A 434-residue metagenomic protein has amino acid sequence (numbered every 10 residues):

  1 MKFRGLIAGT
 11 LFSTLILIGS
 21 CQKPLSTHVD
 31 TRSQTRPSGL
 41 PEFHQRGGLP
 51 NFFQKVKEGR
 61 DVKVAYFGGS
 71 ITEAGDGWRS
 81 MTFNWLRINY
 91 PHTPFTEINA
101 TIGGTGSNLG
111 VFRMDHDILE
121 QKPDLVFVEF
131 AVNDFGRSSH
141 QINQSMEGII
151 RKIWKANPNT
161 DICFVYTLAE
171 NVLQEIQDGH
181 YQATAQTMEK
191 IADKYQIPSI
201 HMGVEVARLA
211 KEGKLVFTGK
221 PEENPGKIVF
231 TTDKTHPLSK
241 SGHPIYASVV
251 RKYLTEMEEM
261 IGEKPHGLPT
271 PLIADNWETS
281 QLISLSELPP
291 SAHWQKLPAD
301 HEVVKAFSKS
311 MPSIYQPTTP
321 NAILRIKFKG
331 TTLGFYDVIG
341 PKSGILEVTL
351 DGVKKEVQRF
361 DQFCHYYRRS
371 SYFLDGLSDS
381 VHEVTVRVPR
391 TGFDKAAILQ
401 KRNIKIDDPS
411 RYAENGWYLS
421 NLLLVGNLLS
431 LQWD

Functional and structural regions predicted by a protein language model:
M1-F67, T72, G77, R87-T93 (+3 more regions): N-terminal secretory targeting modules
H44-F53, F83, S107-E120, N143-K152 (+1 more regions): Alpha-helical scaffolding within the catalytic cores of extracellular/periplasmic polymer-degrading hydrolases
K63-F67, T96-T101, L125-F130, D161-Y166 (+1 more regions): Structural recognition of the beta-strand scaffold that forms the well-ordered cores of secreted hydrolase catalytic
A65, G77-S80, T93, S107-N143: Oxyanion-hole/transition-state-stabilizing segment in secreted/luminal serine hydrolases and related acyltransferases
S70-E73, I102-N108, V132-R137, T160 (+2 more regions): Solvent-exposed loop/turn segments at secondary-structure junctions within structured extracellular/periplasmic domains
A74-N108: Mobile, glycine- and charge-enriched loop segments and immediately flanking short secondary-structure elements within
I150-Q186: Active-site segments of SGNH/GDSL-like serine hydrolases that catalyze O-acetyl group transfer/hydrolysis on lipids
D161-Y166, Q182-I228, P244-M257: Extracellular serine-dependent O-acyl
